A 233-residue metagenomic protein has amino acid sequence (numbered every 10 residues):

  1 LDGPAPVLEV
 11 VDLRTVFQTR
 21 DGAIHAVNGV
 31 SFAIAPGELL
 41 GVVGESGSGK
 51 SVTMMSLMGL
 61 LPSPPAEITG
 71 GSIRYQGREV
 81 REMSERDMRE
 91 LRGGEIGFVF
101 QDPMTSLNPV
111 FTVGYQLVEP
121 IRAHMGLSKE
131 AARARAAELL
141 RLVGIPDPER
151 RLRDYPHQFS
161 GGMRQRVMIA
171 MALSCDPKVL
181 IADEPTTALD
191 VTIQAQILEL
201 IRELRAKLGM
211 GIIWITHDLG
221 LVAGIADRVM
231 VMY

Functional and structural regions predicted by a protein language model:
D21, P64-T69, V80-I96, Y115 (+2 more regions): ABC ATPase NBD coupling module
V43-G44: The feature captures the beta-strand-to-loop junction immediately N-terminal to the Walker
S72, Q76-E79, E130-R150: Conserved ABC ATPase "signature" region
S174-K178: A short, proline-enriched helix->beta-strand linker immediately N-terminal to the Walker B motif in ABC-type P-loop
A195-G209: Helical segment within the ABC ATPase nucleotide-binding domain
V222-G224: A short, surface-exposed alpha-helical micro-motif characterized by mixed small hydrophobic and charged/polar residues
